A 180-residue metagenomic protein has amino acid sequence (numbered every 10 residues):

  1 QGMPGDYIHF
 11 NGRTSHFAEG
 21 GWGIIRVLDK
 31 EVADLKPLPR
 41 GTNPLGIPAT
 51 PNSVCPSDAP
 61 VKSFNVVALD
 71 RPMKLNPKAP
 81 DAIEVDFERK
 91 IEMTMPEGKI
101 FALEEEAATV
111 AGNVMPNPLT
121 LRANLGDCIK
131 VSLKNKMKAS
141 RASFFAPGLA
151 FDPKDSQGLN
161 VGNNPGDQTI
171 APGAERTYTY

Functional and structural regions predicted by a protein language model:
Q1-G2, Y178-Y180: Short, hydrophobic beta-strand segments
G2-S15: Short, surface-exposed ligand- or partner-binding patches at beta-edge/loop junctions that are enriched in aromatics
F10, T177-Y178: Short, hydrophobic/aromatic alpha-helical segments in well-folded domains
E19-W22: Extracellular and select intracellular beta-sandwich modules with Ser/Thr-enriched, small-residue motifs on
R26-T177: N-terminal, post-signal-peptide metal-ligating segments of extracellular/periplasmic oxidoreductases, dominated by
